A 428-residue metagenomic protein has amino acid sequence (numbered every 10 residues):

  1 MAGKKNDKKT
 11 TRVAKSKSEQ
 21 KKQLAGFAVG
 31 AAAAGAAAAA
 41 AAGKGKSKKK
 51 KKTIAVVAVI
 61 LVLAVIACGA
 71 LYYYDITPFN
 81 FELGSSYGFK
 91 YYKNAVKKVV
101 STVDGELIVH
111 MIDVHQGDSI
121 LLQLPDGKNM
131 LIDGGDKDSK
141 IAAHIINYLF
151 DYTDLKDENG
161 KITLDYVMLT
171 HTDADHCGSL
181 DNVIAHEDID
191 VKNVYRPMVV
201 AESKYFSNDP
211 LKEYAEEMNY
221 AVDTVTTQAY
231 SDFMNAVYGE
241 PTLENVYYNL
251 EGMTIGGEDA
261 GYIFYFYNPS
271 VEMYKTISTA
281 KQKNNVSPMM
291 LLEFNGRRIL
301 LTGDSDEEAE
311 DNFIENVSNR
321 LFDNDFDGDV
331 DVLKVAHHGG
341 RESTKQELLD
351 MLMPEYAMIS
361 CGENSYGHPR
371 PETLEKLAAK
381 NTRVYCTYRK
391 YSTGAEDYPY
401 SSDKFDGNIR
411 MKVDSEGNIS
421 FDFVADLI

Functional and structural regions predicted by a protein language model:
M1-K44: N-terminal targeting leaders characterized by basic, low-complexity, disordered sequences that direct proteins
G3-K9, K15, K52-V59, A67-L169: Hydrophobic secondary-structure signal with a strong preference for alpha-helical segments in membranes
K17, D138, V222-T226: Intrinsic-disorder-associated interaction segments
Q20-Q23, K46-V62: N-terminal Sec-pathway targeting helices
A31-A38, V59-C68: Core hydrophobic alpha-helical transmembrane segments of single-pass membrane proteins
Y72-L107, V114, E158-I162, Y166 (+2 more regions): Flexible, acidic/histidine-containing loops and adjacent segments that form or flank the divalent-metal
M111-G160, D165-E187, I263, Y267-P369: Active-site-proximal loop/helix segments of hydrolase catalytic cores
